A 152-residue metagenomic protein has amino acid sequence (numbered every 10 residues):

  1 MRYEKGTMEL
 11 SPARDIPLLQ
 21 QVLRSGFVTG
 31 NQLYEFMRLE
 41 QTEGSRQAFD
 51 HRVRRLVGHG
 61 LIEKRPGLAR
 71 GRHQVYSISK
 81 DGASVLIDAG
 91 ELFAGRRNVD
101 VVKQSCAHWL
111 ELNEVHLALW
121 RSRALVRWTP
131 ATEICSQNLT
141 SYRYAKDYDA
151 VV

Functional and structural regions predicted by a protein language model:
M1-V99: Nuclease-adjacent, charged terminal/linker segments that flank catalytic cores
Q32, E114-A118: Amphipathic alpha-helical segments that form well-ordered structural scaffolds and often line/cohere around active
M37, N113-E114: Intrinsically disordered, low-complexity segments enriched in polar/charged small residues
R65-P66, Q104-C106, A118-V152: Active-site metal-binding core of divalent-cation-utilizing nuclease and nuclease-like domains
Q74, N113, K146-D149: Generic beta-strand structural signal
R96-N113: A short, highly charged nucleic-acid-interacting micro-segment common to nuclease and nuclease-linked defense proteins
